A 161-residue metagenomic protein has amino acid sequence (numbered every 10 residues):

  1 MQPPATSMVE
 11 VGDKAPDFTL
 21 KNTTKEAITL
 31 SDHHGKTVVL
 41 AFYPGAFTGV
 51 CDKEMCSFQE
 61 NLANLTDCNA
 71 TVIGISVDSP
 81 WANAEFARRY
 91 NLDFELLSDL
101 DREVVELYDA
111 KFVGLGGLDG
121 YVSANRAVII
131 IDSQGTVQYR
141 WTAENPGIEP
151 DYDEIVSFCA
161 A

Functional and structural regions predicted by a protein language model:
M1-A161: Chalcogenol-based redox active-site neighborhoods
